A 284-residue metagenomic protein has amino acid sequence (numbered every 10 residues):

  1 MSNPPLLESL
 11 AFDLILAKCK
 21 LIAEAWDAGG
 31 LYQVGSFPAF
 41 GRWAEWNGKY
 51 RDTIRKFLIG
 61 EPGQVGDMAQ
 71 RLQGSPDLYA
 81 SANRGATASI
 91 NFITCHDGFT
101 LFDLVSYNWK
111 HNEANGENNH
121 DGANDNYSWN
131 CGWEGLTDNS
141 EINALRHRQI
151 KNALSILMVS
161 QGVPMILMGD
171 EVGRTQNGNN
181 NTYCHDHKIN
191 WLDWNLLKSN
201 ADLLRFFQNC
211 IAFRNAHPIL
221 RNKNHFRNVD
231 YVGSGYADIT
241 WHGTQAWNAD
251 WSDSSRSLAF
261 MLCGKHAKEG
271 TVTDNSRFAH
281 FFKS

Functional and structural regions predicted by a protein language model:
S2-M168, G173, N181-H185, P218-H225 (+4 more regions): Conserved alpha/beta catalytic core and glycan-binding cleft of carbohydrate-active enzymes
Q176-N209: Extended hydrophobic/aromatic segments used for targeting, binding, or gating
L196-R227, G243: Aromatic- and carboxylate-lined catalytic core of secreted/periplasmic carbohydrate-active enzymes
C210, R277-S284: Short, well-ordered beta-strand segments enriched in hydrophobic/aromatic residues
